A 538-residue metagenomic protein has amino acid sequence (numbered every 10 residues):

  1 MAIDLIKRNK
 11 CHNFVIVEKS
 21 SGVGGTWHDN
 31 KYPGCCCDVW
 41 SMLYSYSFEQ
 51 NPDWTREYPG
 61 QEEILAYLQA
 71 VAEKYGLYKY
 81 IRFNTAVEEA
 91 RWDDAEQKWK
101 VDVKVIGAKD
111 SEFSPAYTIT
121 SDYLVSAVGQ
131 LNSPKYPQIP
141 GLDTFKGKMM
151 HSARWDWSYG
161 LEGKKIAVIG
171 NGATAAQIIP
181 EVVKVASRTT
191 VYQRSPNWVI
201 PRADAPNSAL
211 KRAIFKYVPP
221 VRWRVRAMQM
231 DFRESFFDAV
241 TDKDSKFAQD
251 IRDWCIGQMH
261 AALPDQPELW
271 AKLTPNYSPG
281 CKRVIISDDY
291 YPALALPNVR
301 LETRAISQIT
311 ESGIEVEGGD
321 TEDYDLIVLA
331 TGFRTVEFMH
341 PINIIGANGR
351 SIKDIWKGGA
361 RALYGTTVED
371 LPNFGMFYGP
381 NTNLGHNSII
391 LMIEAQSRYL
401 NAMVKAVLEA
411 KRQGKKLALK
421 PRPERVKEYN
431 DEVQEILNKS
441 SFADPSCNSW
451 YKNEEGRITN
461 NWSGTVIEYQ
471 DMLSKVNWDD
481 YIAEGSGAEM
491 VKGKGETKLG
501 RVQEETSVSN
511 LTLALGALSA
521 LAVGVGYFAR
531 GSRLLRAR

Functional and structural regions predicted by a protein language model:
M1-G22, P115, L124-E268, V299 (+4 more regions): Rossmann-like dinucleotide-binding core of oxidoreductases
M1-I81, R194, A262-D265: Beta1-alpha1 glycine-rich phosphate/pyrophosphate-binding loop at the start of Rossmann-like nucleotide-binding domains
N51-E73, R82, I169, D242-I251 (+1 more regions): Short beta-strand to alpha-helix junction loop
T55-L131, C255: Feature captures the FAD/FMN-dependent oxidoreductase FAD-binding
F83-K100, S158, P297-E317: A conserved short coil-to-beta-strand element within the FAD-binding core of flavoproteins
W198-P201, A227-D231, A362, G375-G516 (+1 more regions): C-terminal, flexible cofactor-proximal segment of oxidoreductases
Q249-D323: Alpha/beta-hydrolase fold catalytic core
A522-R538: Short hydrophobic alpha-helical membrane-entry/anchor segments
